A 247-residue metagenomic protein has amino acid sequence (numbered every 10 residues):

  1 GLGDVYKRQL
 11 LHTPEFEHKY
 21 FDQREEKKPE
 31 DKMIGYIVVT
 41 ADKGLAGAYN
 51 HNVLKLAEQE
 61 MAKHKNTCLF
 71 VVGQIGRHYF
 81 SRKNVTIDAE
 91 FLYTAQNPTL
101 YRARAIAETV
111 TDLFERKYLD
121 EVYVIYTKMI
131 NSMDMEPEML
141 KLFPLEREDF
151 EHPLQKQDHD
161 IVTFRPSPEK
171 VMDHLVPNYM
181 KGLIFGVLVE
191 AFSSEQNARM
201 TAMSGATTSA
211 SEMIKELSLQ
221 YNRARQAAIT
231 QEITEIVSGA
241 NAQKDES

Functional and structural regions predicted by a protein language model:
G1-S247: C-terminal beta-strand-loop-alpha-helix "lid" module of Rossmann-like NAD(P)-dependent dehydrogenases
